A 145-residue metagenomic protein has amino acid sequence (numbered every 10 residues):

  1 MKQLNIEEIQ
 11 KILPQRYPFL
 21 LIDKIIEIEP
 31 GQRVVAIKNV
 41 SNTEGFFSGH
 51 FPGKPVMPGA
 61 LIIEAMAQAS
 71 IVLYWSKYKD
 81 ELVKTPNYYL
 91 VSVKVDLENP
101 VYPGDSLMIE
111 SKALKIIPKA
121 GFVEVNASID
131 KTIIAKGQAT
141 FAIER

Functional and structural regions predicted by a protein language model:
K2-Q3, S70-E110, K136-Q138: Hydrophobic beta-strand-centered segment that forms part of the acyl-chain substrate-binding groove
L4-R16, V83-K84: Short aromatic-glycine motifs in intrinsically disordered, low-complexity regions
Q10, G53, D96-N99: Beta-strand-rich interaction surfaces with strong enrichment in secreted/lumenal proteins
P14, V101-D105, K112-R145: HotDog/MaoC-like acyl-thioester-processing domains
Y17-M57: Catalytic strand-loop segment that frames the active site of acyl-thioester-processing enzymes
F19-L21, L107, G121: Hydrophobic core residues within well-ordered beta-strands of beta-rich domains
S48-V72, Y89-L90: Compact, glycine-rich, soluble single-domain proteins
